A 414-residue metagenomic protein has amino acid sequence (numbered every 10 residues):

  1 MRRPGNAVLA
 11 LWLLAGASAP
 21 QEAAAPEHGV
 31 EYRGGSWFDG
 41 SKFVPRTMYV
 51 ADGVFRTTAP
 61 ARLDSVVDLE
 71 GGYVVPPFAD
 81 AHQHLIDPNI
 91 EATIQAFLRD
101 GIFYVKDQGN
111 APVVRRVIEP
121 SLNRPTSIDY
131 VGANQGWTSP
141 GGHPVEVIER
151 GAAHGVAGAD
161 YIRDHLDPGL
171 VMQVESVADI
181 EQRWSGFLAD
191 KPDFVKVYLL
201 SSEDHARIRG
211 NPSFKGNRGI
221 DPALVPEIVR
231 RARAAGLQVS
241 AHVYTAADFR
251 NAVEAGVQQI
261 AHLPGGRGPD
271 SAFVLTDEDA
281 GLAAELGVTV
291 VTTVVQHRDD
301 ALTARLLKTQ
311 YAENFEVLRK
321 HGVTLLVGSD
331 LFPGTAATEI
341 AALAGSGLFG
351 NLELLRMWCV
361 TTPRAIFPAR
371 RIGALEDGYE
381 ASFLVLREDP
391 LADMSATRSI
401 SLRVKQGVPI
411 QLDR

Functional and structural regions predicted by a protein language model:
N6-G16: Bacterial N-terminal signal peptides
S18-A61, E388-D393, V408: N-terminal metal-binding scaffold of metallo-dependent hydrolase/deaminase domains
V30-R33, A61-E91, F103: Replace "His-x-His-based motif
G35, G53, G71, H82 (+12 more regions): Divalent metal-coordination and catalytic microenvironments
G35, W358-V360, D377-R414: C-terminal cap of metal-dependent C-N hydrolases
F78, T93-P212, N217-A234, D279-H297: Divalent-metal coordination cores built from histidine and acidic residues
V105-Q108, D204-T309, H321-G328, R364-I366 (+1 more regions): Active-site core of metal-dependent hydrolases
K308-D389: His/Asp/Glu-enriched, well-ordered alpha-helical/loop segment that forms or immediately abuts the divalent-metal
